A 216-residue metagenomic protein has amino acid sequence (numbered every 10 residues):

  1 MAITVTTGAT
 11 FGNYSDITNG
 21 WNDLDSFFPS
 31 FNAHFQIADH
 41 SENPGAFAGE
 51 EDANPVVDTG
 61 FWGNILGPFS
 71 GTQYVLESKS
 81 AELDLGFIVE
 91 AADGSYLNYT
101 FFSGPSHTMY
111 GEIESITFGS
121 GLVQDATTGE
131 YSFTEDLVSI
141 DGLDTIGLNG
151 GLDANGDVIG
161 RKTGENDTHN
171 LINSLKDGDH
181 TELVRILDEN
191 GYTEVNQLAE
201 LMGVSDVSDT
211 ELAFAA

Functional and structural regions predicted by a protein language model:
M1-A216: RTX-like calcium-binding, glycine/aspartate-rich low-complexity repeat tracts
